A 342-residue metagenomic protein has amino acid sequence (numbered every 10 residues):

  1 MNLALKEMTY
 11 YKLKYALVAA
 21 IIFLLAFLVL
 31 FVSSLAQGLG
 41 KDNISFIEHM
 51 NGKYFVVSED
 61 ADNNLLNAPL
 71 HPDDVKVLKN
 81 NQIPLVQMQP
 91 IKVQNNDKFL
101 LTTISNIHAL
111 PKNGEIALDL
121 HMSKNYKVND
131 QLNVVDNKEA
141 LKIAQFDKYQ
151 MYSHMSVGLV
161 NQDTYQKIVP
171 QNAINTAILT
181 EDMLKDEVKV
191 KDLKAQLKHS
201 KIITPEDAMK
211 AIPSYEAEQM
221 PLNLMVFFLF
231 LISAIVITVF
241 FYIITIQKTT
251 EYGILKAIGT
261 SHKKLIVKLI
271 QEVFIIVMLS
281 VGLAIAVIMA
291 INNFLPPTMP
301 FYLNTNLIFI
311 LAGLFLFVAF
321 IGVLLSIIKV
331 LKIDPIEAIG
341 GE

Functional and structural regions predicted by a protein language model:
M1-F27, E342: N-terminal Sec/SRP start-transfer signal
M8, I254-K263: Short helix-to-coil transition segments within interhelical loops that connect adjacent transmembrane helices
Y11-K14, F27-G52: Alpha-helical transmembrane segments
K41-I104: Membrane-proximal extracellular/periplasmic loop immediately following the first transmembrane helix
Y54-F55, M122-S123, A144-H154, V169-S214: A short beta-strand structural signal in non-transmembrane regions
D97-T164: Hydrophobic secondary-structure segments that place a key small or acidic residue at a functional site
A195-I237, F241-T250, I254-L255, I266 (+2 more regions): Peri-transmembrane interface segments
V267-K268, E272-G341: Short helix-loop junctions at transmembrane helix boundaries
